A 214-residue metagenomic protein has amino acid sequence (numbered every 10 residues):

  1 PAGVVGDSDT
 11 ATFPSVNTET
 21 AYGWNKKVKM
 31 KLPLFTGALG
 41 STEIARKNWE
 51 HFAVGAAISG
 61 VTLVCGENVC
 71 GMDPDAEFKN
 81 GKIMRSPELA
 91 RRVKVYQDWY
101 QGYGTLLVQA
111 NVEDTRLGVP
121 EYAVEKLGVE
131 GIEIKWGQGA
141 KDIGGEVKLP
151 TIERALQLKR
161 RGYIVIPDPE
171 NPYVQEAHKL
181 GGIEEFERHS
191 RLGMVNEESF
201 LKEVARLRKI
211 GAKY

Functional and structural regions predicted by a protein language model:
P1-L32, I44-A57, T62, P74-D75 (+2 more regions): Conserved, well-structured core domains of diverse proteins
L34-K47, L107-T115, E185-S199: Active-site mouth loops of central-metabolism enzymes
T36, G40-K47, I58-G60, V204 (+1 more regions): Long alpha-helical, hydrophobic tracts
G40, V69-G71, A110-D114, W136-A140: Active-site-proximal loop/turn and secondary-structure-junction residues that shape catalytic pockets, frequently
V165-D168, V174-Y214: Glycine-rich phosphate/ribose-binding loops and adjacent secondary-structure elements that form binding surfaces
